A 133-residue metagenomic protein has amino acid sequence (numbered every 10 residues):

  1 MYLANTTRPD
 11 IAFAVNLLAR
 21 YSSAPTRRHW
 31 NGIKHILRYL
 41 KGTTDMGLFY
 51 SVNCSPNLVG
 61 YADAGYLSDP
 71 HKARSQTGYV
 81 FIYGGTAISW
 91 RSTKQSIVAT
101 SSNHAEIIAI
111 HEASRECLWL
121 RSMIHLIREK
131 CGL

Functional and structural regions predicted by a protein language model:
M1-L133: Divalent metal-binding acidic/histidine catalytic loops
